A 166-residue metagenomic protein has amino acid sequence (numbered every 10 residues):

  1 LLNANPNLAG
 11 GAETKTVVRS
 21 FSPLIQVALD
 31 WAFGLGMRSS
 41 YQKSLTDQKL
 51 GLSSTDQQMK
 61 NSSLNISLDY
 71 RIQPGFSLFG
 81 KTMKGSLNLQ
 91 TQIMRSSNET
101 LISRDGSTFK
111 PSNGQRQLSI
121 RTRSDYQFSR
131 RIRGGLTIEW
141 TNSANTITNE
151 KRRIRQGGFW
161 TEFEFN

Functional and structural regions predicted by a protein language model:
L1-N166: Exposed, low-structure sequence patches enriched in small/polar residues
